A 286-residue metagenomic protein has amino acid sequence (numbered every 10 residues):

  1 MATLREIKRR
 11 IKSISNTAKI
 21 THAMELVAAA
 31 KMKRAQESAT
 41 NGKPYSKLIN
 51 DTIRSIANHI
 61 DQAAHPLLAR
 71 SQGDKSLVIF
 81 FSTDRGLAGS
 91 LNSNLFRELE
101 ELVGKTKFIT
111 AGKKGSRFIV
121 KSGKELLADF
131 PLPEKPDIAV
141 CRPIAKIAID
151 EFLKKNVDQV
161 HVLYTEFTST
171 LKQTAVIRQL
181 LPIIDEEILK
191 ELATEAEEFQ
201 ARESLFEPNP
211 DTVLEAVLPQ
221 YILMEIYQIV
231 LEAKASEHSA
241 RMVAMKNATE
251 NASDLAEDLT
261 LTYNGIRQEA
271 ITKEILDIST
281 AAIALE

Functional and structural regions predicted by a protein language model:
M1-E286: C-terminal beta-strand-loop-alpha-helix "lid" module of Rossmann-like NAD(P)-dependent dehydrogenases
